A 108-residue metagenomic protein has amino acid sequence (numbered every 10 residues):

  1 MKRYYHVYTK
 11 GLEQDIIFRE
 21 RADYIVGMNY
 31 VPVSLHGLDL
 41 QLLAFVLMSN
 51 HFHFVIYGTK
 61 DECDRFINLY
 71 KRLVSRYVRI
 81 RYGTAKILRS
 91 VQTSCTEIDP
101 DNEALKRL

Functional and structural regions predicted by a protein language model:
M1-L108: Short catalytic/metal-binding and nucleic-acid-binding patches
